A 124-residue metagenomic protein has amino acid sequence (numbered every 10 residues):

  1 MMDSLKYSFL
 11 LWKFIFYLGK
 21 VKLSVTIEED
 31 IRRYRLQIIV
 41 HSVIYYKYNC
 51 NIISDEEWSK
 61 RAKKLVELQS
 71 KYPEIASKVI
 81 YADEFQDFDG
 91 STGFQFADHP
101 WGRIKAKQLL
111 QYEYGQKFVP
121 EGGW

Functional and structural regions predicted by a protein language model:
M2-W124: Phosphate/adenylate-binding "loop-and-lid" substructures adjacent to NTP/NAD/dNTP-binding pockets in NTP-dependent
